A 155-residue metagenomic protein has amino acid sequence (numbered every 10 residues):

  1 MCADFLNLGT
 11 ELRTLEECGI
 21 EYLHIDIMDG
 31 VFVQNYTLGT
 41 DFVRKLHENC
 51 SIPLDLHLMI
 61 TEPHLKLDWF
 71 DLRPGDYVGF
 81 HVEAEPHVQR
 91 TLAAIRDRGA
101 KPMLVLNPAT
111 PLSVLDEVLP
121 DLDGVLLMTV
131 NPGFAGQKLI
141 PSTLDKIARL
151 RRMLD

Functional and structural regions predicted by a protein language model:
M1-Y77, E85-H87, A94-D97, P102 (+3 more regions): Conserved N-terminal beta1-alpha1 strand-loop-helix module at the mouth
L92-A94, T110: Predominantly soluble domains enriched in secretory-pathway, periplasmic, or organellar proteins
V105-A109: Short gly/ser/thr-rich secondary-structure transition/capping motifs
T110, N131, L150-R152: ABC family nucleotide-binding domain
P132-Q137: Active-site phosphate-binding strand-loop segment of PLP-dependent enzymes
